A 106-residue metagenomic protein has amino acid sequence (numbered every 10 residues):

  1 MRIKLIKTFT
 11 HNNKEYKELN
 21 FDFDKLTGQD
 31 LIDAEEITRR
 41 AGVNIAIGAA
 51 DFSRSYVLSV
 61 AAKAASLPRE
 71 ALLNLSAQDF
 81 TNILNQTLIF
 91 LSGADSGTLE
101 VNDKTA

Functional and structural regions predicted by a protein language model:
M1-A106: Short, surface-exposed, charged amphipathic helix/loop patches that serve as local interaction elements
